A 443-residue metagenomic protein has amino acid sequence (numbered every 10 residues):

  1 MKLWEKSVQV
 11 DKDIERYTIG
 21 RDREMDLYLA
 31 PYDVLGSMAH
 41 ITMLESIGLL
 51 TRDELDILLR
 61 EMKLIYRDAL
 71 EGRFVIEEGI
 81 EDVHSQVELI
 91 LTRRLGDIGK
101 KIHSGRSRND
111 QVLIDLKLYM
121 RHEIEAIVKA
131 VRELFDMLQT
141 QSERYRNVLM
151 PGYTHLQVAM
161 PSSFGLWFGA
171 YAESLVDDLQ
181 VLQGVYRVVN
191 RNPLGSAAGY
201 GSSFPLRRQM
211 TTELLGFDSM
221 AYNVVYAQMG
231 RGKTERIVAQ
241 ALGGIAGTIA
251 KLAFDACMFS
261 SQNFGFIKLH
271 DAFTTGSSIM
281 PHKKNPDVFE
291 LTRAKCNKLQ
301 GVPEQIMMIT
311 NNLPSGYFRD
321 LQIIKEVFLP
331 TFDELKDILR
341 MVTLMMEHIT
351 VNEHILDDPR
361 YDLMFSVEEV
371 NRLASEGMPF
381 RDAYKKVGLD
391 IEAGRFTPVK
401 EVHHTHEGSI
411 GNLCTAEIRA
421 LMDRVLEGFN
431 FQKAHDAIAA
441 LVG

Functional and structural regions predicted by a protein language model:
M1-G201, L206-E213, S219, T275-G276 (+3 more regions): A helix-coil-helix interface module used to build multimeric assemblies and to scaffold catalytic/cofactor sites
M1-G36, D97-I98, G265, M280-G443: Glycine-rich cofactor/substrate-binding loops
H40, E61, I65-D68, I90 (+13 more regions): Generic, well-ordered alpha-helical scaffold segments in large soluble proteins
H103, R108-Q111, H155-S162, L166 (+9 more regions): Alpha-helix capping and helix-loop boundary segments enriched in small/acidic/polar residues
K117, R121-V128, R132, Q139 (+10 more regions): Short amphipathic alpha-helical segments with heptad-repeat character
R144, V181-G184, V188, F217-V224 (+6 more regions): Conserved helix-loop functional segments at active or binding sites
L215-P303: Acidic, glycine-rich loop-and-beta core segments that form the ion-binding/anion-interacting portion of active sites
